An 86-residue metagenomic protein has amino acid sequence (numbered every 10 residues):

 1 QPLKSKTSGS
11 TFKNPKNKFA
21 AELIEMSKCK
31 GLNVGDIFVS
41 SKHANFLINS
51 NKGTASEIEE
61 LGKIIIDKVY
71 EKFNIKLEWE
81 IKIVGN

Functional and structural regions predicted by a protein language model:
Q1-E60, D67, K72, K76-N86: Phosphate/pyrophosphate- and phosphate-bearing ligand-binding catalytic cores of soluble enzymes
